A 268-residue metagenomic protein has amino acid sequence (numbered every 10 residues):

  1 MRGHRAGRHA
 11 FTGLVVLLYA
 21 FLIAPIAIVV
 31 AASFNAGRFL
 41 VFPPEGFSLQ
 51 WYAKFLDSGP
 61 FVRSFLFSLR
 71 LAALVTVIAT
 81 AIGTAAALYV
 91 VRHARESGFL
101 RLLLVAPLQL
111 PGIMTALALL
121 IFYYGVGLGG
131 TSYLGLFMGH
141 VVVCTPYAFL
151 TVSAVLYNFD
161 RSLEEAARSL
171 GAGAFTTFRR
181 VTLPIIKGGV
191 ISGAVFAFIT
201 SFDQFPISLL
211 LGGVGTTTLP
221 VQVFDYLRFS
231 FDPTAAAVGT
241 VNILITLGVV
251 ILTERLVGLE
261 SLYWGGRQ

Functional and structural regions predicted by a protein language model:
M1-R8, A73-L104, L117, I121-G125 (+1 more regions): Transmembrane-helix boundary motif in ABC transporter permease subunits
R2-G13, S153-E164, R168, A174-L183 (+1 more regions): C-terminal transmembrane helix and the adjacent membrane-cytosol boundary/short C-terminal tail of inner/organellar
R2-R8, G37, Y52-P60, F202-L252: Interhelical loop and adjacent transmembrane-helix boundary motif in polytopic membrane transport permeases
G13-L14, Y19-I26, F149-S153, F159-R161 (+1 more regions): Transmembrane alpha-helices
A24-G59, L209-V214, Q268: Short membrane-interfacial helix/loop motifs at transmembrane-helix boundaries
L40, P44, L49, I113-C144 (+2 more regions): Membrane-interfacial helix termini and adjacent extracytoplasmic/periplasmic loops of multi-pass transporters
V62, L66, R70-I82, A86 (+7 more regions): Hydrophobic alpha-helical transmembrane segments of multipass integral membrane proteins, especially permease/channel
R63-F67, F122-A148, K187-G189, A194 (+1 more regions): Loop-to-helix entry region at the N-terminal start of transmembrane alpha-helices in multi-pass membrane transporters
